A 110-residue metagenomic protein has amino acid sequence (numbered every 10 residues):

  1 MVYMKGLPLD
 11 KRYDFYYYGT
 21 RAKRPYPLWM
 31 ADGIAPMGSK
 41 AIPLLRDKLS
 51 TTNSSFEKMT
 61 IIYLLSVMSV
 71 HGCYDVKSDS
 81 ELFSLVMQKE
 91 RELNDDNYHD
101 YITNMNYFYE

Functional and structural regions predicted by a protein language model:
M1-Y16, S39-S50, H71-V86: Amphipathic alpha-helical scaffolding segments comprising HEAT/armadillo-like alpha-solenoid repeats
V2, Y17-M37, F56-C73, D96-E110: Structural detector for internal amphipathic alpha-helices that build alpha-solenoid repeat scaffolds
P8-Y13, R24, L93-D96: Alpha-helical structural elements
A35, S50-T51, R91: Alpha-solenoid HEAT/Armadillo repeat architecture
F83-N97: Amphipathic alpha-helical segments within extended alpha-helical solenoids and repeat-rich scaffolds in large
